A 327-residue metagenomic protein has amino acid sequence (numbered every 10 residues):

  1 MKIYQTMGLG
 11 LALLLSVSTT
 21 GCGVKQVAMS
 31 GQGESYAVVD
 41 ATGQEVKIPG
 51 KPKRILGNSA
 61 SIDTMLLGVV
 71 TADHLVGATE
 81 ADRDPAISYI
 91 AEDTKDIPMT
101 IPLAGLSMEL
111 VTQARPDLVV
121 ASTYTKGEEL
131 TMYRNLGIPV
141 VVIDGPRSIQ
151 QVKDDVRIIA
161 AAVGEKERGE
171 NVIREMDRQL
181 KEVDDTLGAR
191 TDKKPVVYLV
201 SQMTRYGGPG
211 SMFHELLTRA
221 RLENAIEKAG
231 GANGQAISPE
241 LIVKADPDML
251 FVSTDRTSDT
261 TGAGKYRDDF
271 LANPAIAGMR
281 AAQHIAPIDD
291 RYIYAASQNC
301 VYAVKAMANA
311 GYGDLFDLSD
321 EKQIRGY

Functional and structural regions predicted by a protein language model:
M1-G8: Bacterial N-terminal signal peptides that target proteins for export
S18-G21: C-terminal motif of bacterial Sec signal peptides marking the signal peptidase cleavage site
G23-K25: Bacterial signal peptide processing site
A41-G43, I97-E109, P146, G230-P239: Short helix-initiation/N-cap motifs at beta->coil->alpha
G57-A114, L118-T123: A short, structured surface patch at a secondary-structure boundary
G105-P116, N135, I237-D246: Short helices/loops that flank or line small-molecule/ion binding pockets
E128-S201, R205, I226-E227, I285-Y327: Extracytoplasmic substrate-binding proteins
G207-S238: Alpha-helical, coiled-coil/dimerization segments enriched in small aliphatic residues
